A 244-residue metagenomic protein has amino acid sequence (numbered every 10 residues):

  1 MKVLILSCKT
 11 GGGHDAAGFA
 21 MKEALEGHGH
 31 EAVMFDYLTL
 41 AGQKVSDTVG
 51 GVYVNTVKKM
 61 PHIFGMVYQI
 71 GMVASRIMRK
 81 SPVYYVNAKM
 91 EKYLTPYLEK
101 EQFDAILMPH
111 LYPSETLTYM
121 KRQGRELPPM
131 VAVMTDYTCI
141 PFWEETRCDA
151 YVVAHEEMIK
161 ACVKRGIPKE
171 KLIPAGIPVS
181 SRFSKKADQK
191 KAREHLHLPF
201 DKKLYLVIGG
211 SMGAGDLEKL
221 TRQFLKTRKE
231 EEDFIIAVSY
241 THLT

Functional and structural regions predicted by a protein language model:
M1-V3: Extreme N-terminal starter segment of soluble prokaryotic enzymes
A20-T95: Conserved N-terminal ligand/cofactor-binding loop architecture of enzyme catalytic domains
Y84, E91-L111: Short N-terminal targeting/anchoring amphipathic segment
L98, E126, P141-Y151: A conserved, positively charged/aromatic
A105-H110, S114, T118-D136: Active-site proximal beta-strand in glycosyltransferases
D149-L204, I208-S211: A nucleotide-sugar donor-handling region in carbohydrate enzymes
F200-V238: Conserved catalytic-core segment of nucleotide-activated headgroup transferases in glycan assembly
T241-T244: Conserved small/polar residues in nucleotide/adenosyl-binding loops
